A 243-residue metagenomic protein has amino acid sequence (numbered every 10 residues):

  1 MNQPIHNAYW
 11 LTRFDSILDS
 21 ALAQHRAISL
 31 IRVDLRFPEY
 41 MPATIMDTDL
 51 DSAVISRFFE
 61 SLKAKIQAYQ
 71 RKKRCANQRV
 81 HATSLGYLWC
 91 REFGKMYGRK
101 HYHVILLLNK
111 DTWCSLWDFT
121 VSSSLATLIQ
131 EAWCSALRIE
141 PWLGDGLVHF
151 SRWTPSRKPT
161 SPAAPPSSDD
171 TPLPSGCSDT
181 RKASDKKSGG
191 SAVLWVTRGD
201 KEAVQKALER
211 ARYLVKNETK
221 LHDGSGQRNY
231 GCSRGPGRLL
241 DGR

Functional and structural regions predicted by a protein language model:
M1-H25, K110-R243: Catalytic "initiation/cleavage/transfer" segments centered on a nucleophilic residue and adjacent nucleic-acid-engaging
H25-A27, H81, M96-G98: Solvent-exposed loop and beta-edge segments used for protein-protein assembly and interaction
I28-Y40: Active-site-flanking beta-strand signature of metal-NTP-handling nucleotidyl enzymes and homologous cyclase-like
S29, L85, K100, R210: Residues that flank catalytic or metal-binding motifs in active/ligand-binding sites
P38-P42, N109-C114: A short, flexible beta-alpha/helix-coil linker loop
E39-K95: Short N-terminal edge-element motif at the start of the domain
G86-W113: Histidine-centered divalent-metal-coordination microenvironment in nucleic-acid enzymes
